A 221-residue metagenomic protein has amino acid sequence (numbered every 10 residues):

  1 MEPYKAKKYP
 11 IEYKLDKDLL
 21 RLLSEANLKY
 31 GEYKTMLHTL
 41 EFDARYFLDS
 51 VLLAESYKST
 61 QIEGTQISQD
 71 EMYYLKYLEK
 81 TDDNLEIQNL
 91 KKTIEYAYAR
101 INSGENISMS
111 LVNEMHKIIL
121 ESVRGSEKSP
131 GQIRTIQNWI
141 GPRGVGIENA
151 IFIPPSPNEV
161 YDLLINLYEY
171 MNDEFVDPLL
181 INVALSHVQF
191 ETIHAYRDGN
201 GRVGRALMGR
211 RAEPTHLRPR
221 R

Functional and structural regions predicted by a protein language model:
M1-R221: FIC/Doc superfamily catalytic core
